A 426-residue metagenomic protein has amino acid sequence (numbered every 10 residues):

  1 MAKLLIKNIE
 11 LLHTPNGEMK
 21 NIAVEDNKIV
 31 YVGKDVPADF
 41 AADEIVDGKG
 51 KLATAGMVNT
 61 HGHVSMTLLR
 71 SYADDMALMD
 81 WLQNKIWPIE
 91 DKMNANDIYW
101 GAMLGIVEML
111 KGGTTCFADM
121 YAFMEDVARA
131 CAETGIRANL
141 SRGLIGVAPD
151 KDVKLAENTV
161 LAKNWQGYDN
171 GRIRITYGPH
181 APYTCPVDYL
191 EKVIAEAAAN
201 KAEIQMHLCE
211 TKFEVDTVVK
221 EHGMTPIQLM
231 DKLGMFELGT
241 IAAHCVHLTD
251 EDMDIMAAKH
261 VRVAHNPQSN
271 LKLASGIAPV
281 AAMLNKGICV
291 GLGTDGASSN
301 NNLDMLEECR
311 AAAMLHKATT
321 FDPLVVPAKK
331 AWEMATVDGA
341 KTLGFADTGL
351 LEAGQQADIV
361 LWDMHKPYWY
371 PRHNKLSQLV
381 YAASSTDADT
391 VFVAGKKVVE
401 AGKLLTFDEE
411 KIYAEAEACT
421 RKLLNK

Functional and structural regions predicted by a protein language model:
M1-F40, K51-L52: N-terminal metal-binding scaffold of metallo-dependent hydrolase/deaminase domains
A2-K7, D39-D80, M103, V107-K111: Replace "His-x-His-based motif
I9, N27, G50, H61 (+14 more regions): Divalent metal-coordination and catalytic microenvironments
L68-W100, V107, T134-I145, K212-G239 (+2 more regions): Active-site gating loops and adjacent loop-to-helix segments of metal-dependent hydrolytic enzymes
R70-I136, E157-Y168, E417-N425: Alpha-helical scaffold segments that flank or form the walls of functional sites
D126-V246, E251: Metal-coordinating catalytic core of metallo-dependent amide/deamination hydrolases
K232-G239, A281-K366, V380-S384: His/Asp/Glu-enriched, well-ordered alpha-helical/loop segment that forms or immediately abuts the divalent-metal
A353-Y413: C-terminal cap of metal-dependent C-N hydrolases
